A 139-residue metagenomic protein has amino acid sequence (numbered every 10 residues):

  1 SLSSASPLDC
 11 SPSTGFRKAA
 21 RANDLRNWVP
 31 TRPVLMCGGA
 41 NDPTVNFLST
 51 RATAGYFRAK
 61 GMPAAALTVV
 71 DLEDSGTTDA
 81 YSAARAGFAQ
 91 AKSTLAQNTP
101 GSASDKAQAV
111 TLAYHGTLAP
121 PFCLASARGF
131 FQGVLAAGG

Functional and structural regions predicted by a protein language model:
S1-N27: Accessory cap/linker subdomain of secreted extracellular hydrolases
S4-P7, G39-P43: Second-shell loop/turn segments in exported
L8, V45, A119: Catalytic cores of large soluble enzymes that bind and process phosphate-bearing ligands
R17, N41, R51, R58-G139: C-terminal catalytic histidine-bearing segment of alpha/beta-hydrolase fold enzymes
R21-P33, A84-A86: Accessory recognition modules or surfaces
V29, P43-R51: Conserved alpha/beta-hydrolase "acid-adjacent" motif
P30, L35-D42: Short beta-strand/loop motif that positions the catalytic acidic residue of the alpha/beta-hydrolase fold
